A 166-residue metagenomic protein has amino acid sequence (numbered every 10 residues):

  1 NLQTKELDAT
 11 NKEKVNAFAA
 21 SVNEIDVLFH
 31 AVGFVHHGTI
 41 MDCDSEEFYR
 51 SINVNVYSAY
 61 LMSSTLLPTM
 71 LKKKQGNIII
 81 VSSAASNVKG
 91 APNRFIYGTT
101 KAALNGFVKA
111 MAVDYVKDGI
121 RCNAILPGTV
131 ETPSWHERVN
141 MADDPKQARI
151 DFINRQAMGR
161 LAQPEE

Functional and structural regions predicted by a protein language model:
V32-H36: Conserved NAD(P)H cofactor-binding loop of Rossmann-fold oxidoreductase domains
T39-I40, E47-Y49, F152: Substrate-binding pocket helix/loop in short-chain dehydrogenase/reductase
C43, K89-G98, A110, R138: Active-site loop-to-helix junction immediately N-terminal to the catalytic Tyr of the SDR YXXXK motif in Rossmann-fold
S63, T100, V108: Active-site helix of classical SDR
P68, V113-D114: Alpha-helical segment proximal to the catalytic Tyr-Lys
S83: Residue(s) in the substrate-gating loop at a strand-loop-helix junction that position the organic substrate next
P127-E137: Short, flexible catalytic-loop segment of classical short-chain dehydrogenase/reductase
